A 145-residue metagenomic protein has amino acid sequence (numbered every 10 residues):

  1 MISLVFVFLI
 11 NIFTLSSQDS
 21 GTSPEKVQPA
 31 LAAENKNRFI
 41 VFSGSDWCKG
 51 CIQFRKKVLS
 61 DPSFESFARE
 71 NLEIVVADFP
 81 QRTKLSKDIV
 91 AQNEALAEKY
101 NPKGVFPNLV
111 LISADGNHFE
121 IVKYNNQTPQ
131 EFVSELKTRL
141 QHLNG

Functional and structural regions predicted by a protein language model:
S3-N11: Bacterial N-terminal signal peptides
S20-G21, E65-A91: Thiol-based oxidoreductase modules, predominantly thioredoxin-like and allied folds used for disulfide exchange
G21-R38, A68: A short beta-strand-turn-helix
N35-C48: Short active-site neighborhood of thiol/selenol oxidoreductases, capturing the structured segment around
S45-K49, V58, P80-K84, G116-H118 (+1 more regions): Solvent-exposed loop/turn segments at secondary-structure junctions within structured extracellular/periplasmic domains
C48-I52, L109: The canonical Cys-X-X-Cys-His
C51-F67: Typically the conserved alpha-helix immediately C-terminal to a functionally engaged Cys/Sec in thioredoxin-like
K99, K103-N144: Non-catalytic, surface beta->alpha helical segment in thiol-disulfide oxidoreductase systems
